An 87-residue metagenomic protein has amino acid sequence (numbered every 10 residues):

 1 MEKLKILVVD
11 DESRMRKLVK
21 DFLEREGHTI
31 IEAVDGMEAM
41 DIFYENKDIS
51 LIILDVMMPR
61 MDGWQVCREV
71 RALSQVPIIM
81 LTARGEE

Functional and structural regions predicted by a protein language model:
V9-D10, A33, I52: Conserved sequence signature across two-component system core domains
K17-R25: Charged docking surfaces used in two-component/phosphorelay signaling
G27-V34, I42: Short hydrophobic/Thr-rich beta-strand motif most characteristic of the beta2 strand and flanking loop of CheY-like
D35-E38, D62-Q65: Acidic catalytic/metal-coordinating carboxylates
Y44-K47, E69-V76: Conserved phosphotransfer cores of two-component systems
K47-I53: Active-site beta3 strand of CheY-like receiver
D55, T82: Active-site residues of response regulator receiver
M58: Receiver (REC) domain active-site loop signature in two-component systems and cognate sites in sensor histidine kinases
